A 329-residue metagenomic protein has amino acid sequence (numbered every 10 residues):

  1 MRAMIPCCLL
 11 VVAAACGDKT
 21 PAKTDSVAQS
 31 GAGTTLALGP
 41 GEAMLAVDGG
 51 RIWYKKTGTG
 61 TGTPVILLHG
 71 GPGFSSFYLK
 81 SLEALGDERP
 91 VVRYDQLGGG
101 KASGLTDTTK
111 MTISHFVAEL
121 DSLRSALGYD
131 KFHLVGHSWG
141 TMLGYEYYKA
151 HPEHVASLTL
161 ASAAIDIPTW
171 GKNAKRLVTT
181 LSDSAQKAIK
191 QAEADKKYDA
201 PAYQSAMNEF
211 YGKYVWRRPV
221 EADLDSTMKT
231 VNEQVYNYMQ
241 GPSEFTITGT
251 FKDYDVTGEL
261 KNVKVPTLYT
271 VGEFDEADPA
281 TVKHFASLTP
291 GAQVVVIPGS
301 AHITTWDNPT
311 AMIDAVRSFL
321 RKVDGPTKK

Functional and structural regions predicted by a protein language model:
V12-A15: C-terminal motif of bacterial Sec signal peptides marking the signal peptidase cleavage site
G49-G104: Conserved HGGG/HGGXW glycine-rich cap/lid loop of the alpha/beta-hydrolase fold
R93-W139: Active-site loop/oxyanion-hole signature of alpha/beta-hydrolase fold enzymes
D130-N173: Conserved hydrolase catalytic core segment
L158-K197: Flexible "cap/lid" loop of the alpha/beta hydrolase fold
E193-T250, E259: Conserved alpha/beta-hydrolase catalytic His-Asp/Glu region
V263, Y269-V271: Short beta-strand/loop motif that positions the catalytic acidic residue of the alpha/beta-hydrolase fold
G291-K329: Catalytic active-site module of serine/aspartate enzymes centered on a nucleophile-bearing elbow/loop
